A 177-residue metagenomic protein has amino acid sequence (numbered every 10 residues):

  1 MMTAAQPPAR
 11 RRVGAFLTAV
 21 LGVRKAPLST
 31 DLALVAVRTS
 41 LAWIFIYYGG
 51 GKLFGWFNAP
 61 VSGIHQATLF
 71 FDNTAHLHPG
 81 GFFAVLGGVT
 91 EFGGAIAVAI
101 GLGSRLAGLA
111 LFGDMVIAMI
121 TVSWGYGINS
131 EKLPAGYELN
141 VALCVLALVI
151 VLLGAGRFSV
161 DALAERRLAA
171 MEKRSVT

Functional and structural regions predicted by a protein language model:
M1-A59, H78-V89, G93, I100-T177: Extended, low-polarity transmembrane helix blocks
V61-P79: Perimembrane loop-to-helix junctions flanking transmembrane segments
